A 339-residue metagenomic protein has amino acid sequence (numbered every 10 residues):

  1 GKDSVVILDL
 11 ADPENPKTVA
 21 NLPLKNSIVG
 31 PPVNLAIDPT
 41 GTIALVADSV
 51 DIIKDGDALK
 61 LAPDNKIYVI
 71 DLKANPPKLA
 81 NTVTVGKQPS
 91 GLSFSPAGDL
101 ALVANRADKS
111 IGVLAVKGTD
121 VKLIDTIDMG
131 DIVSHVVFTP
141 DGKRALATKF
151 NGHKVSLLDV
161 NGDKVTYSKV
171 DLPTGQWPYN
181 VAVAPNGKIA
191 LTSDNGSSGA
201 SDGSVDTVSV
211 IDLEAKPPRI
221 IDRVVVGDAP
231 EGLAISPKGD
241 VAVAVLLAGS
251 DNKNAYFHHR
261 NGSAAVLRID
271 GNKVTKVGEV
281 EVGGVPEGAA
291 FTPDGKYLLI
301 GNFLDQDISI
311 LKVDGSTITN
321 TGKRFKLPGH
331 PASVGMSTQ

Functional and structural regions predicted by a protein language model:
G1-Q339: Predominantly soluble domains enriched in secretory-pathway, periplasmic, or organellar proteins
